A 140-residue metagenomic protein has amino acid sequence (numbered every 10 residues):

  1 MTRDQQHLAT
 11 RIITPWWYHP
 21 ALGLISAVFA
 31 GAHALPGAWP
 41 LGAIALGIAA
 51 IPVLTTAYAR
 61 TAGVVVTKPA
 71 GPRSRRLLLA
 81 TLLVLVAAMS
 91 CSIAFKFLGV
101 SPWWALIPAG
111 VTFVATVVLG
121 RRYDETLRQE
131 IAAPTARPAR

Functional and structural regions predicted by a protein language model:
M1-I25: Cytosol/matrix-facing amphipathic helices and coiled-coil assembly/linker segments of eukaryotic membrane proteins
P20-A45, K96: Membrane-helix boundary elements
P52-P72: Membrane-helix boundary/interface segments in integral membrane proteins
R75-I93: Hydrophobic alpha-helical membrane segments
S90-L106: Membrane-helix boundary connector in multi-pass membrane proteins
L106-T116: Small-residue-rich transmembrane alpha-helices that serve as helix-helix interface/gating elements in multipass
A115-Q129: Membrane-water interface at the C-terminal end of transmembrane alpha helices
E130-R140: Short, highly charged, low-complexity non-transmembrane loops/tails of multi-pass membrane proteins
